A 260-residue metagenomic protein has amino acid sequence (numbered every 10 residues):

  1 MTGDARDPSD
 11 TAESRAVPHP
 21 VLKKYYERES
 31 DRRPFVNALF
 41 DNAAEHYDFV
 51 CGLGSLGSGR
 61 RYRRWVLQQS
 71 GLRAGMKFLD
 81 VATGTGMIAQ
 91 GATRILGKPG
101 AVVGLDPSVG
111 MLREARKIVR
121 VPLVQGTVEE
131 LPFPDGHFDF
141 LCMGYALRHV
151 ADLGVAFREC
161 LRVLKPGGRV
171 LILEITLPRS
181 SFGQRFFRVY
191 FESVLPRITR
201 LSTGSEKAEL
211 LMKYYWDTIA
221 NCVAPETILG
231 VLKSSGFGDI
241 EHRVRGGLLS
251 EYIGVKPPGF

Functional and structural regions predicted by a protein language model:
T2-F35: N-terminal auxiliary segments of SAM/dcSAM-dependent transferases
E27, D31-P34, L177-S235, E241: C-terminal alpha-helical "lid/dimerization" subdomain adjacent to the S-adenosyl-L-methionine
L56-A74, G91: Conserved alpha-helix/loop element of class I SAM-dependent methyltransferases that forms part of the SAM/SAH-binding
K77-E130: Class I SAM-dependent methyltransferase SAM/SAH-binding core
E129-L141: A short acidic, Gly/Pro-enriched loop at the edge of an enzyme's catalytic core that lines a small-molecule cofactor
D139-L153, T176: A short SAM/SAH-binding and catalytic strip from SAM-dependent methyltransferases
G154-R169: A short glycine-rich, Lys/Arg-flanked "PGG" loop and its adjoining helix->strand segment in the class I
S235-F260: Core SAM-dependent methyltransferase catalytic element
